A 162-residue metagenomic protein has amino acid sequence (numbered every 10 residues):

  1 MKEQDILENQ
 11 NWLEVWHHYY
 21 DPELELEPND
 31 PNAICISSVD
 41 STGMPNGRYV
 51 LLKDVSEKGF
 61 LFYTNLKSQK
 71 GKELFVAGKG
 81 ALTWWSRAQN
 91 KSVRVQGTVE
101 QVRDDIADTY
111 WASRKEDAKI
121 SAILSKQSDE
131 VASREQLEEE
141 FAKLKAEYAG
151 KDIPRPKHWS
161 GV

Functional and structural regions predicted by a protein language model:
M1-V162: Binding-site signature for planar aromatic cofactors or substrates
